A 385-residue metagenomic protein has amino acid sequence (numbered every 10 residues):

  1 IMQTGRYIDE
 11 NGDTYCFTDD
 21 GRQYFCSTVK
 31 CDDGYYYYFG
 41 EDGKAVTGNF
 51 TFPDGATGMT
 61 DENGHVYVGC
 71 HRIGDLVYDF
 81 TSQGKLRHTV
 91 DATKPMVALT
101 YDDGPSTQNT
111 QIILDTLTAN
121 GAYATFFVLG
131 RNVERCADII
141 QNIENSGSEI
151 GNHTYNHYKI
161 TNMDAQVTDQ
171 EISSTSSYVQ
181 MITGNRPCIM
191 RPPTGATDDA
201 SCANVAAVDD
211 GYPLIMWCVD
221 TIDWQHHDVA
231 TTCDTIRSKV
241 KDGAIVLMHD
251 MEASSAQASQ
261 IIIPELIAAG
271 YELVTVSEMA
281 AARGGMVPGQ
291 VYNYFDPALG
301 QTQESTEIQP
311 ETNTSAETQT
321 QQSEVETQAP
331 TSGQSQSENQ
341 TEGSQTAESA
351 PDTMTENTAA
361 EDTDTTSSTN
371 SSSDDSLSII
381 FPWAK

Functional and structural regions predicted by a protein language model:
I1-K94, I379-I380: Extracellular adhesion/carbohydrate-binding repeat motifs centered on closely spaced tryptophans
Q3, T81-T93, A281-R283, N293-A316: Low-complexity, Pro/Thr/Ser/Gly/Ala-rich linker/spacer regions in secreted, extracellular modular proteins
G21, E41-G43, G64, S82-G84 (+8 more regions): A mature extracytoplasmic/lumenal domain signature
D32-Y35, N49-F50, H71-G74, D223 (+3 more regions): Feature responds to low-complexity, polar/acidic, surface-exposed segments characteristic of secreted/exported proteins
F39, A98, E149, I189 (+1 more regions): Hydrophobic "anchor" residues on beta-strands that sit immediately upstream of conserved functional sites
G84-M163, V167-M181, R186, I263 (+1 more regions): Active-site beta->alpha N-cap acidic-glycine motif
I112, R135, Y158-N293: Catalytic domains of cell-wall/extracellular-matrix polysaccharide-remodeling enzymes, centered on de-N-acetylation
P297-K385: Ser/Thr/Gly/Pro-rich low-complexity, disordered linker/stalk segments of secreted and cell-surface proteins
